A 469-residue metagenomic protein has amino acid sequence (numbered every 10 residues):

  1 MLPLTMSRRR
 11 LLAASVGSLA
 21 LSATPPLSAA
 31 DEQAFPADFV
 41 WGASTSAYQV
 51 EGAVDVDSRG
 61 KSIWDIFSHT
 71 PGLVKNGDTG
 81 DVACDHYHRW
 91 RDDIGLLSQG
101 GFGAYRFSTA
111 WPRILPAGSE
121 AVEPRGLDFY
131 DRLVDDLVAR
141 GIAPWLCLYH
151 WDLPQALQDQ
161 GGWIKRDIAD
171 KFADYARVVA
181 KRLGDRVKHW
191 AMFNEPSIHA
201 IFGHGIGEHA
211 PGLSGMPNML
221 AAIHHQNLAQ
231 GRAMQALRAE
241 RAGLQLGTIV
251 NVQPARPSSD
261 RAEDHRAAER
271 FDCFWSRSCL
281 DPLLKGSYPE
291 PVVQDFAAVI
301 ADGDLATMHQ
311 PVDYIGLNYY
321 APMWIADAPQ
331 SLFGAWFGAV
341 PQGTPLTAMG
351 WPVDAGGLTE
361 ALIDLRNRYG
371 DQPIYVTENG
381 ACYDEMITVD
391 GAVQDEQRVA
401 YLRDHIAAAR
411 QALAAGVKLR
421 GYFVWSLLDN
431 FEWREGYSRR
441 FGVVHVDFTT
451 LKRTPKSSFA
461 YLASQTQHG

Functional and structural regions predicted by a protein language model:
L2-L19: N-terminal secretory signal peptides and thylakoid transit peptides that target proteins across membranes
S7-L12, D92, N194, V312: Residue-level micro-sites within transmembrane alpha helices that shape and flank functional polar/acidic positions
R8-R9, R106, R113, K456: Short, cationic motifs built from Arg/Lys/His that form the positively charged side of catalytic pockets
S15, G101, G141: Conserved functional loop/turn residues at catalytic and ligand-binding sites
T24-P25: N-terminal signal peptide c-region/cleavage motif recognized by signal peptidases
D31-P71, A117-G118, L127-G469: Active-site region of glycoside hydrolase catalytic domains
G52-Y130: Active-site-adjacent substrate/metal-binding segments within catalytic domains of carbohydrate-active enzymes
